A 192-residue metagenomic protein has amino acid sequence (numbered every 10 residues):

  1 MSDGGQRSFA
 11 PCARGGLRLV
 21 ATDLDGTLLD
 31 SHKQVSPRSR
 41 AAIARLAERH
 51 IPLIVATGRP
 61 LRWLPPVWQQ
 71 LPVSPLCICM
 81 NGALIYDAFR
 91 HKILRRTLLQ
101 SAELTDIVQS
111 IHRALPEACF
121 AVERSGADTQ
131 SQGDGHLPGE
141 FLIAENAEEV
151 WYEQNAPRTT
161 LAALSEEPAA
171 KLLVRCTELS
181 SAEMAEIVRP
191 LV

Functional and structural regions predicted by a protein language model:
M1-L24: Non-catalytic pre-domain segments flanking phosphatase-related domains
T22, L29, Y86-D87: Hydrophobic alpha-helical segments, especially N-terminal targeting/anchoring helices
D23-G26, G58: Conserved phosphate-binding and hydrolysis motifs of nucleotide-dependent enzymes
L24, K92, P168-L172: Short amphipathic alpha-helical segments
D25, L29-V35: N-terminal helix-turn-helix
Q34-E149: Active-site phosphate-binding/coordination module
S110, A118-V192: Conserved acidic, metal-coordinating active-site core of Asp-based, Mg2+-dependent phosphoryl-transfer enzymes
